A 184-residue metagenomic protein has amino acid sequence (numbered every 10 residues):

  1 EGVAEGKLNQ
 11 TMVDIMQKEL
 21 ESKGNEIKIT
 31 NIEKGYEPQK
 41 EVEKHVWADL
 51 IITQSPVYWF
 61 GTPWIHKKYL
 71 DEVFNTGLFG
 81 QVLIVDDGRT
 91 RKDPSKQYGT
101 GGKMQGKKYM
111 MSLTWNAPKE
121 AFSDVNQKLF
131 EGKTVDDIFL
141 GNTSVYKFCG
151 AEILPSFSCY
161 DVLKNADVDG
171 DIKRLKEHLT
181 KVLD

Functional and structural regions predicted by a protein language model:
E1-K23: N-terminal beta1-alpha1 ligand-phosphate binding loop
A4, I52-Q54, Y146: Hydrophobic beta-strand scaffold positions of dinucleotide-using enzymes
D14, D124-D184: Glycine-rich phosphate/pyrophosphate-binding loop and the adjoining helix
E19-N25, G101, K107, V145-L154: A structural motif corresponding to the C-terminal end of an alpha-helix and its immediate exit/capping segment
K23-Y36, F157-Y160: A short beta-strand-loop structural module common to alpha/beta enzyme folds
K28-T30, I52, M110-S112, L154-F157: Hydrophobic/aromatic beta-strand patches that form the interior of the parallel beta-sheet core in alpha/beta enzyme
G35-E43, K164-D171: Structural motif
Q39-N142: Helix-loop-strand module that forms the ligand-binding subsite of alpha/beta enzymes
